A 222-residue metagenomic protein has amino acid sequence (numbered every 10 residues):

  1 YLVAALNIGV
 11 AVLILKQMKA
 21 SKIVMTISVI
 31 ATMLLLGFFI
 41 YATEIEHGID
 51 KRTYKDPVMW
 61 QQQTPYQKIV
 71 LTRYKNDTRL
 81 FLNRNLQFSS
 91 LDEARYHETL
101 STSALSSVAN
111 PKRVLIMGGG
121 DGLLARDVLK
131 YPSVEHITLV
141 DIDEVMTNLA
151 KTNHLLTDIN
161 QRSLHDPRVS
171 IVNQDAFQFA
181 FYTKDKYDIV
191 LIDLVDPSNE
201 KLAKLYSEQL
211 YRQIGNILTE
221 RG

Functional and structural regions predicted by a protein language model:
Y1-K16: Membrane-embedded alpha-helical segments of integral membrane proteins
I14-N83: Basic, ligand-binding patches in group-transfer machinery, especially extracytoplasmic/periplasmic segments
T78-F81, F88-S90, F179-A180: Short, solvent-exposed loop/turn elements at domain surfaces
R84-L86, D196: Glycine- and acidic
L86-T99: Conserved SAM-binding loop and adjacent beta-strand
E98-R221: The AdoMet/dcAdoMet-binding core of the Class I SAM-like
